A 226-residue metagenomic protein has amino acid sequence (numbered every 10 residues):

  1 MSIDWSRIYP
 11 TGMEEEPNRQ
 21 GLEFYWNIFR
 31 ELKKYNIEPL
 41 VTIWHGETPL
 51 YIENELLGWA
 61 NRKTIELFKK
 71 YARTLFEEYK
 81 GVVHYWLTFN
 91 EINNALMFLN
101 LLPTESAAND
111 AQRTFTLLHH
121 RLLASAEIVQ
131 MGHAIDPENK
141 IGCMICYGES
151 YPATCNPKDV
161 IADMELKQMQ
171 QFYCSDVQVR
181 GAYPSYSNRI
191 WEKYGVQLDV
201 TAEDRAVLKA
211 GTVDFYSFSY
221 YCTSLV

Functional and structural regions predicted by a protein language model:
W5: N-terminal cofactor/phosphate-binding cores enriched in small/glycine residues, especially glycine-rich loops such as
T11-M13, E23-V226: Active-site region of glycoside hydrolase catalytic domains
